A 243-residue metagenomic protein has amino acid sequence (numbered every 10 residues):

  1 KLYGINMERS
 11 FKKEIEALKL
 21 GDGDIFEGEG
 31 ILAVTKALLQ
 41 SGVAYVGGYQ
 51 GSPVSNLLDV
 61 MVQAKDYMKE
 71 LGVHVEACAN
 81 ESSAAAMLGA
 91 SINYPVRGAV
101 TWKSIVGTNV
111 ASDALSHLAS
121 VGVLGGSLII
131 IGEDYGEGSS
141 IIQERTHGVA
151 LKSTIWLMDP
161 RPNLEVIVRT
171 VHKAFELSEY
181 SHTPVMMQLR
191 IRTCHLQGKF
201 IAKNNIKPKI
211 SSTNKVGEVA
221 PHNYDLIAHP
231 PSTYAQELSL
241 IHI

Functional and structural regions predicted by a protein language model:
L2-I31, R161-I241: Flexible, low-complexity linker and terminal segments
E8, I31-V43, A90-P95, L177-E179: Glycine-rich phosphate/diphosphate-binding loops that line cofactor/substrate pockets in enzymes
E8-D22, L38-V43, V62-L71, G98 (+3 more regions): Gly-rich Lys/Arg/Thr-decorated short loops/hinges at beta-loop-alpha junctions or inter-strand turns that position
E14-Q63, K69-S83: Metallocofactor- and cofactor-centric catalytic cores in central/energy metabolism, strongly enriched
Q50-P53, W156, P184, P230: Proline-rich low-complexity regions
S52-E179, R190: Thiamine diphosphate
